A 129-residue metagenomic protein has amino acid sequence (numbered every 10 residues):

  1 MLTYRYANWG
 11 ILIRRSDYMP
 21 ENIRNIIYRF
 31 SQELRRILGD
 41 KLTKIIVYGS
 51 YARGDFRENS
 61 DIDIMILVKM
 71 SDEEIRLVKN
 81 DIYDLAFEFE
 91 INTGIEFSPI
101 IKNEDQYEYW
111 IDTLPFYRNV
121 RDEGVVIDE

Functional and structural regions predicted by a protein language model:
L2-K41, R53-G54, E58, K69-E129: Catalytic core of pol beta-like nucleotidyltransferases
T43-Y51: Short gly/ser-rich loop at a beta-strand->alpha-helix junction or flexible surface loop bordering the NTP-binding
D63-L67: Short beta-strand->loop micro-motif that forms the acidic, two-metal-ion catalytic signature in nucleotide-processing
